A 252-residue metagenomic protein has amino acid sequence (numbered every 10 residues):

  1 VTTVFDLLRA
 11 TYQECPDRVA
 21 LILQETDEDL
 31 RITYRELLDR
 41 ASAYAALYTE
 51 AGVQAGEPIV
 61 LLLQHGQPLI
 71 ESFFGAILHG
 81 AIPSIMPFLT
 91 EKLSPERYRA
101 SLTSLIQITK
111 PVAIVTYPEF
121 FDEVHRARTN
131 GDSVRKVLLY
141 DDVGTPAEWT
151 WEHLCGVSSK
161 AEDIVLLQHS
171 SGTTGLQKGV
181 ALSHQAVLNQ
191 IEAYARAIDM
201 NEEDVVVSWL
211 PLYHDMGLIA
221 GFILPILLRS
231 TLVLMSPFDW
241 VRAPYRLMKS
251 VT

Functional and structural regions predicted by a protein language model:
L7-E36, I164-L167, T174: AMP-dependent adenylate-forming
P16-V19, W149-L176, A181, Q190 (+1 more regions): Conserved pre-ATP/AMP-binding loop-to-beta segment of ANL
A20-E71, E91-A100, E148, E152-S158 (+1 more regions): Conserved AMP-binding/adenylate-forming core of the ANL superfamily
A45, T103, Q107, G156 (+1 more regions): Short hydrophobic/charged patches on amphipathic alpha-helices used for structural packing and interfaces
L63-L78, E96-A100, L210-L227, R242-Y245: Conserved coil-to-alpha-helix start sites within the AMP-binding
G66-E91, S104-A113, D204-V205, I223-V233: A short helix-loop-beta submotif of the ANL/AMP-binding
T90, P95, R99, T103 (+2 more regions): ANL superfamily adenylate-forming
L188-V205, D215-T252: Conserved AMP-binding/adenylation subdomain of ANL enzymes
